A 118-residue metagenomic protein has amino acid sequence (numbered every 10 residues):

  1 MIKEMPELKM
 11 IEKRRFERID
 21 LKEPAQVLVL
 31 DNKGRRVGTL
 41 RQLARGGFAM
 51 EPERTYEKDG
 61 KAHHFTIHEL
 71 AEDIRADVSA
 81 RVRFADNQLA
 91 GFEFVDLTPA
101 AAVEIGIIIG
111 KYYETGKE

Functional and structural regions predicted by a protein language model:
M1-E118: Structured alpha-helical
